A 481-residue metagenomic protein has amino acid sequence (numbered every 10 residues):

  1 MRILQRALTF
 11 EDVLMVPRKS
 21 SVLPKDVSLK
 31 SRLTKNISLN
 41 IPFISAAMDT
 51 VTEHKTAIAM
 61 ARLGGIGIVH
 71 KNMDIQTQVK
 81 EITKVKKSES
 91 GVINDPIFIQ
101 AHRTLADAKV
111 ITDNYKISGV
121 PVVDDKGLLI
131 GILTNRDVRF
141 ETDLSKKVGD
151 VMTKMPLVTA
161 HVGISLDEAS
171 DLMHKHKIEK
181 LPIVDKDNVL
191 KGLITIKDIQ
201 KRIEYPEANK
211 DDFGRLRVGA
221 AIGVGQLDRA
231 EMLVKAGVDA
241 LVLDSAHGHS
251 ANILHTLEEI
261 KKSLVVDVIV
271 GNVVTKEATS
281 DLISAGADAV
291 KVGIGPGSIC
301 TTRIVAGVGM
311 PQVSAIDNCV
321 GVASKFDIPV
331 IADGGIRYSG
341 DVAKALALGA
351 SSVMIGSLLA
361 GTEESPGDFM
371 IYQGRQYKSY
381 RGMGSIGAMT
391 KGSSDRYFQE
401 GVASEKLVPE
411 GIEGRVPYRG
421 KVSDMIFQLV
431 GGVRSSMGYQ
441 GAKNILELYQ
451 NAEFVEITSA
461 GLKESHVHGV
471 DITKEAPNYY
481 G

Functional and structural regions predicted by a protein language model:
M1-S21, H161, A285, G307-A332 (+1 more regions): Alpha/beta catalytic cores of nucleotide-metabolism and tRNA/nucleoside-modifying enzymes
L23-N40, A46-M48, T77-Y115, V122-D124 (+5 more regions): Bateman/CBS regulatory modules and CBS-like beta-alpha motifs in cytosolic regions of diverse proteins
K25, M73-T83, E141-S145, V189-N209 (+5 more regions): Active-site-adjacent beta->alpha loops and helix N-cap segments on the catalytic face of soluble alpha/beta enzymes
S38-I44, G91-P96, D211-A220, E259-V274 (+1 more regions): Short beta-strand/loop segments at the ligand-binding rim of alpha/beta enzyme cores
K55-I58, D228-A236, V274-V292, A332 (+1 more regions): Catalytic cores of alpha/beta
R62-T77, V238-S250, D288-A306, I336-F369: Glycine-rich phosphate-binding active-site loops on the catalytic face of alpha/beta enzymes
V69-D74, I117, P121, L128-L144 (+4 more regions): Short beta->alpha transition motifs characteristic of CBS
V69-N72, F98-I99, G119-P121, T159-H161 (+6 more regions): Catalytic beta/alpha-barrel core
